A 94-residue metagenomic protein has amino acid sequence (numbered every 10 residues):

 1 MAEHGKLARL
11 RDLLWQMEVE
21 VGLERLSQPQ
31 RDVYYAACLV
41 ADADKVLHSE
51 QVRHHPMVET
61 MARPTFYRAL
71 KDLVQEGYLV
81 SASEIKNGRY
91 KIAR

Functional and structural regions predicted by a protein language model:
M1-H4, D44: Long, compositionally biased intrinsically disordered regions
H4-V40: Short alpha-helical segments that sit at the start of domains
L23-S27, K45-V46, E59, R63: Alpha-helix N-cap/helix-initiation sites
A43-M57: Short acidic, hydrophobic short linear motifs in intrinsically disordered regions
S49-E50, Y67-R68, G88: Short glycine/proline-centered loop/turn elements that form peptide/ligand docking sites
T60-Q75: Short amphipathic alpha-helical interaction segments
V74-E84: A short, conserved structural fragment
E84-R94: Short, cationic-aromatic polyanion-contact patches
